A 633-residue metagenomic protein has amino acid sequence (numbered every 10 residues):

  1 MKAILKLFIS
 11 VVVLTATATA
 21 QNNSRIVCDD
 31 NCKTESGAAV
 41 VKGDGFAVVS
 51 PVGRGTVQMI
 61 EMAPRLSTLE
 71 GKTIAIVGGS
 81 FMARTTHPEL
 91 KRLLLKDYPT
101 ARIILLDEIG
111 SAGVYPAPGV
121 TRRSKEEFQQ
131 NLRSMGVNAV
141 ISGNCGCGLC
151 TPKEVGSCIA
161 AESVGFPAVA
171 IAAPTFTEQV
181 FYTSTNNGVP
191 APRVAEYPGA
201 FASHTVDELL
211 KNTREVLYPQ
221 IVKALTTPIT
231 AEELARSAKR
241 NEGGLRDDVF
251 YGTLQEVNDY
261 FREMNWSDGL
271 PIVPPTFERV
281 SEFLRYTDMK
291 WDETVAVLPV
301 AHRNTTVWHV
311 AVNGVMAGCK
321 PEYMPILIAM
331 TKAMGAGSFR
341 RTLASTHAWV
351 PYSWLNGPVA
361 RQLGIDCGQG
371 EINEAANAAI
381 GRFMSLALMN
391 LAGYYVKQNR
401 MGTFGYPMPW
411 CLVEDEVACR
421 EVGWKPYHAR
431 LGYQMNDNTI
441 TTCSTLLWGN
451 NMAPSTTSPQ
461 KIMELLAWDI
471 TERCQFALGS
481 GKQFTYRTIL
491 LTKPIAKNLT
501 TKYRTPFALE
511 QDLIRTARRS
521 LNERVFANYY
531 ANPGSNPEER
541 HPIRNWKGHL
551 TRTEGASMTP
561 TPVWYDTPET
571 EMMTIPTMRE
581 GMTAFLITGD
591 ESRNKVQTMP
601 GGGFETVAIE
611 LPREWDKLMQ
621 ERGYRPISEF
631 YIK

Functional and structural regions predicted by a protein language model:
K2-S10: Sec-dependent signal peptide recognition, specifically the positively charged N-region followed immediately by
A20-V52: Helix-enriched interaction subdomains in cytosolic or periplasmic regions, typified by TIR/SEFIR signaling/NADase cores
V77-L93, D97-I104: Glycine-rich phosphate/diphosphate-binding loop of Rossmann-like nucleotide-binding domains
D97-P116, A191-P198: Short beta-strand elements in bilobed, periplasmic/extracellular small-molecule ligand-binding domains
S111-Q130: Charged, often glycine-rich, active-site loop that binds/positions anionic groups
T151-F181, R193-Y197: Short, acidic/small-residue loops that bind anionic groups at enzyme active sites
P198-E233: A charged, well-structured terminal subsegment
N241-K633: Non-transmembrane, aqueous-exposed alpha-helical and coiled segments at domain scale
